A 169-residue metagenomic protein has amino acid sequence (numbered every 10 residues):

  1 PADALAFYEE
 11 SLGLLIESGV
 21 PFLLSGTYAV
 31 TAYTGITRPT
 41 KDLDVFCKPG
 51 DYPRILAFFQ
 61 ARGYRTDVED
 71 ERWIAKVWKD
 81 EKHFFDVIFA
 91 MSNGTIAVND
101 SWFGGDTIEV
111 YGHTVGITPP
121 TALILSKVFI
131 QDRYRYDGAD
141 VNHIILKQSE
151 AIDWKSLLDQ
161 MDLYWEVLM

Functional and structural regions predicted by a protein language model:
P1, D44, N93: Short, flexible loop segments at the rims of nucleotide/cofactor-binding pockets, characterized by
P1-L24: Helical scaffold of the NTase/Pol beta-like nucleotidyltransferase catalytic core
A4, L14-L15, C47-K48, I55-F58 (+1 more regions): N-terminal functional module detector in eukaryotic proteins
G26, T31-I55, F59, P119 (+1 more regions): Catalytic metal-binding acidic patch
T40-D42, Y64, F85-D86, Y134: Short, hinge-like loop/turn segments at secondary-structure boundaries
R62-D100: Conserved catalytic core of two-metal-ion nucleotidyltransferases
V98-M169: Catalytic cores of NTP-dependent nucleotidyl/adenyl transfer enzymes across multiple folds
